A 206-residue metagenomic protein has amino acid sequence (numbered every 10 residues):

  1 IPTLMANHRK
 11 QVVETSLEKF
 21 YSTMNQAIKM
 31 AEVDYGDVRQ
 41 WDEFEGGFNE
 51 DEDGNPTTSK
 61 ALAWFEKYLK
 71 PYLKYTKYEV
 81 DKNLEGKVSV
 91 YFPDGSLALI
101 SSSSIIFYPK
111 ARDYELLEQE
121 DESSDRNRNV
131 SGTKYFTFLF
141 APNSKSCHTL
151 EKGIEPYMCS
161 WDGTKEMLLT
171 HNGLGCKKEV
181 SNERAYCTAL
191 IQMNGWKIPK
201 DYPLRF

Functional and structural regions predicted by a protein language model:
I1-K10: N-terminal single-pass transmembrane signal-anchor helix
K10-Q40: Membrane-proximal N-terminal amphipathic helix
D37-E50, G54: Juxtamembrane "stalk/linker" segments
E52-F206: Intrinsically disordered, low-complexity regions enriched in Pro/Ser/Thr/Gly and acidic residues
